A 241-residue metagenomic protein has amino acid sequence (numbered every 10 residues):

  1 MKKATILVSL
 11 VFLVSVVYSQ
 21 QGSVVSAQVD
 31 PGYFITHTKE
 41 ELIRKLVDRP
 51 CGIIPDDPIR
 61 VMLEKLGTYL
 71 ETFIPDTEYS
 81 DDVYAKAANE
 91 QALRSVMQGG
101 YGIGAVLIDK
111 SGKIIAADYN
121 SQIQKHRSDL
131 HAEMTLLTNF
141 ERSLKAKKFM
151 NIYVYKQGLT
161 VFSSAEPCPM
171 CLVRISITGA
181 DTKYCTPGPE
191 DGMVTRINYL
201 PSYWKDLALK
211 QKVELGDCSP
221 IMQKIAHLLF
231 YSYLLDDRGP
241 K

Functional and structural regions predicted by a protein language model:
M1-A4: Positively charged n-region of N-terminal signal peptides that target proteins for export
L7-V16: Bacterial N-terminal signal peptides
Q20-R94, P167, V173-K241: Zinc-dependent deaminase
I103-D109: Short beta-strand scaffold segments in enzyme catalytic cores
D109-I115: Short, glycine-anchored, charge-dense loop/turn motifs used at functional sites
I115-I123, Q211-G216: Short beta->alpha transition motifs characteristic of CBS
S121-T135: A short, polar/charged loop-to-alpha-helix boundary motif
L136-A165: Mobile, glycine- and charge-enriched loop segments and immediately flanking short secondary-structure elements within
